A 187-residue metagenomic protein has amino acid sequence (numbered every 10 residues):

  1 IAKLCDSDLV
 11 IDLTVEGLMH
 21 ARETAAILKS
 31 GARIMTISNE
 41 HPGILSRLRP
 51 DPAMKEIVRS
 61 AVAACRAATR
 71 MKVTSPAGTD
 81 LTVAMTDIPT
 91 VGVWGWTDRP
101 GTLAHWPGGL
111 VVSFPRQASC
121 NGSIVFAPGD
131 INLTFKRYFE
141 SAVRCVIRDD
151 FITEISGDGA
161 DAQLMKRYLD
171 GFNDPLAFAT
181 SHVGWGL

Functional and structural regions predicted by a protein language model:
I1-R144, R148, Q163, D174 (+1 more regions): Active-site bordering "gate/hinge" segments that shape substrate access to catalytic or cofactor-binding pockets
Y138, E154-L187: Dual-mode signal for accessory low-complexity, basic/Gly-rich regions
